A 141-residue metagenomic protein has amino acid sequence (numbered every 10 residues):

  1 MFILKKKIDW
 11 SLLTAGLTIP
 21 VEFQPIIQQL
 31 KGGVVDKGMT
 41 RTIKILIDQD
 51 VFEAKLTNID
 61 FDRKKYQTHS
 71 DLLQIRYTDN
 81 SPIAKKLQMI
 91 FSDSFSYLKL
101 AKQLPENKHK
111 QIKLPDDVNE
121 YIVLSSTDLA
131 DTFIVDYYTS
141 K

Functional and structural regions predicted by a protein language model:
M1-K141: Acidic, low-complexity intrinsically disordered regions
